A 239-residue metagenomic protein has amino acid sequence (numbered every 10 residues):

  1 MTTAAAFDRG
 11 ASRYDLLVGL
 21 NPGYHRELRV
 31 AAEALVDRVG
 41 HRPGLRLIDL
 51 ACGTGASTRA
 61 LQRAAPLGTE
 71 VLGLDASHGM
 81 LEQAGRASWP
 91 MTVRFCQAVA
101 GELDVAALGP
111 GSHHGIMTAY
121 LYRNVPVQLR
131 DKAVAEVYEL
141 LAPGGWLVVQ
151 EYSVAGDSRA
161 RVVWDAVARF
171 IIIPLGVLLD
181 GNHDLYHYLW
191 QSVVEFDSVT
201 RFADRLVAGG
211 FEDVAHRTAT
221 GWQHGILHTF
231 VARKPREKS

Functional and structural regions predicted by a protein language model:
M1-H41, A56, A60: Conserved class I S-adenosyl-L-methionine
R46-D104: Class I SAM-dependent methyltransferase SAM/SAH-binding core
G101-I116: A short acidic, Gly/Pro-enriched loop at the edge of an enzyme's catalytic core that lines a small-molecule cofactor
H114-L129: A short SAM/SAH-binding and catalytic strip from SAM-dependent methyltransferases
D131-P143: A short glycine-rich, Lys/Arg-flanked "PGG" loop and its adjoining helix->strand segment in the class I
G144-E151: Conserved beta-strand signature within the Rossmann-like core of class I S-adenosyl-L-methionine
Y152-R205: C-terminal alpha-helical "lid/dimerization" subdomain adjacent to the S-adenosyl-L-methionine
G209-E212, T218-S239: Core SAM-dependent methyltransferase catalytic element
